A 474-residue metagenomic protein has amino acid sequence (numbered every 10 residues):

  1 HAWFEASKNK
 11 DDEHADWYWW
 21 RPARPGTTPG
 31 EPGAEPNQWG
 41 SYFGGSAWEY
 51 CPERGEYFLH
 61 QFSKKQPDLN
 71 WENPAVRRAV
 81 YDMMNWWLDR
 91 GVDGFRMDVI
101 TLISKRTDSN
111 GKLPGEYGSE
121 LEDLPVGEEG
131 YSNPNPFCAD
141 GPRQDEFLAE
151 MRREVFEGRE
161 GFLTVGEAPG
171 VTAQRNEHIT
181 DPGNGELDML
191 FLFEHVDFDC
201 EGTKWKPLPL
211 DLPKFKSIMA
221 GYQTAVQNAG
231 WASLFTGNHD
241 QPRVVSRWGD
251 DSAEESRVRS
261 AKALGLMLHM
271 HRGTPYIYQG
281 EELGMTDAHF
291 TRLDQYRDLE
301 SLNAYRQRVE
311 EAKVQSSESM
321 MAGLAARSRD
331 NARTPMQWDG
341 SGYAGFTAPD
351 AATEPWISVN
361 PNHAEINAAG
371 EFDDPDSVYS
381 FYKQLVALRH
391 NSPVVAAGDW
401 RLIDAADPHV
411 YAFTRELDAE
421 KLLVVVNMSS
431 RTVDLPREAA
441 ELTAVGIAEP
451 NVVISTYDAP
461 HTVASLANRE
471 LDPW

Functional and structural regions predicted by a protein language model:
H1-N85, D89, L102-T172, M336 (+1 more regions): Acidic/aromatic-lined carbohydrate-recognition and catalytic surfaces of CAZymes acting on diverse glycans
A2-E35, G130, L148-P335, G340: Conserved alpha/beta catalytic core and glycan-binding cleft of carbohydrate-active enzymes
P67-R77, N135-D140, V244-R259, A364-D376: Active-site rim elements
A79-W86, R90, A263, M267 (+1 more regions): A non-catalytic, amphipathic alpha-helix used as a structural packing/dimerization or gating element in enzyme scaffolds
D93: Short acidic/polar active-site loop segments enriched in Thr and Asp
T274-I277, L283, F290-W474: Carbohydrate-interacting/catalytic domains
